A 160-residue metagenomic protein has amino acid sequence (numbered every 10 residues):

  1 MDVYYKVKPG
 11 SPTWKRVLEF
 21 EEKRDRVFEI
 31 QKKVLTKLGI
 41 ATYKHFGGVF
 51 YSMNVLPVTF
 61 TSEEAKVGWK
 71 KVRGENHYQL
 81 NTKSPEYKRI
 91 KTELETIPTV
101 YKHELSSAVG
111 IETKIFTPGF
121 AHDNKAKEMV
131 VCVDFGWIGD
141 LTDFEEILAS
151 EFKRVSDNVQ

Functional and structural regions predicted by a protein language model:
M1-K6, F120, K125, S150: Charge-dense, intrinsically disordered terminal/linker segments
M1-W14, F20: Short, extreme N-terminal segment that most often corresponds to the first beta-strand
Y4-Y5, W14, H77-Y78, Y87 (+1 more regions): Tyrosine-centered aromatic motifs in long, intrinsically disordered, low-complexity repeat arrays
L18-F28, K32-T36, K66, K70-R73 (+5 more regions): Residue-level detector of alpha-helical secondary structure
T42-D143: Acidic, low-complexity, intrinsically disordered interaction modules
N158-Q160: Short acidic DE-rich linear segments
